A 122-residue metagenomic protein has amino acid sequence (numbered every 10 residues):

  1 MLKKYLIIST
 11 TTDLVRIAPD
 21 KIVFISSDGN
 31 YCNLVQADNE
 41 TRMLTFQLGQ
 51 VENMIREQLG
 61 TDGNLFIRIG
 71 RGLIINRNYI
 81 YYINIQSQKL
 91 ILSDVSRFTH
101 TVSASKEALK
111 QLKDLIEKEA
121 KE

Functional and structural regions predicted by a protein language model:
M1-E122: Basic, polyanion-interacting recognition surfaces, primarily in bacterial LytTR/OmpR-type DNA-binding effector domains
